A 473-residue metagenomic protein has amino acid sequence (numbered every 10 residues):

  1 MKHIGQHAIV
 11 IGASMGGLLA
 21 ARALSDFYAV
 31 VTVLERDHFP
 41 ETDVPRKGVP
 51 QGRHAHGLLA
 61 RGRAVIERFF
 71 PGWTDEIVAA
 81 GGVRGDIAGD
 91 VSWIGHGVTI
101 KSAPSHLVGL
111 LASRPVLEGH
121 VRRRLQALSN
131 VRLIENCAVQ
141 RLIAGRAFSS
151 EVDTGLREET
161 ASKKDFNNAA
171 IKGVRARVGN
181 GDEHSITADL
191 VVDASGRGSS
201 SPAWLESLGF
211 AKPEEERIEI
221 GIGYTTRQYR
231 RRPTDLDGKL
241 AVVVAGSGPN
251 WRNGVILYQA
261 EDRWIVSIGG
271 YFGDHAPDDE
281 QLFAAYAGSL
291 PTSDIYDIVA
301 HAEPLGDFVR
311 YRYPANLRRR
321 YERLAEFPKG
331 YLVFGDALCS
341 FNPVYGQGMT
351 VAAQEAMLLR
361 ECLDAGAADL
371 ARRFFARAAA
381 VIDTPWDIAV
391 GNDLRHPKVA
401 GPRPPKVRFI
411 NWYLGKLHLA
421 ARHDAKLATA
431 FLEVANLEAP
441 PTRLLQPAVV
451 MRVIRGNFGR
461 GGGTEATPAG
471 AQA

Functional and structural regions predicted by a protein language model:
H3-L34: N-terminal Rossmann-like FAD-binding beta1-loop-alpha1 element of flavoenzymes
A23, F27, D43-S92: N-terminal FAD cofactor-binding segment of flavoenzymes
T32, I186, Y331-V333: Residue-level marker for buried hydrophobic side chains located in beta-strands that build the well-ordered beta-sheet
G57-L58, P104-R123, A194, S200 (+1 more regions): Short beta-strand to alpha-helix junction loop
G95-R114, I171-G173, G269-Y271: Helix-loop-beta segment of a Rossmann-like dinucleotide-binding subdomain
A127-F148, D165-L290: Predominantly flavin-linked oxidoreductase catalytic cores and closely associated redox partners
Y224, D274-L358, C362-V381: FAD/FMN-dependent oxidoreductases across multiple families
R360-A473: C-terminal helical "tail/cap" subdomain of flavin- and related membrane-associated enzymes
